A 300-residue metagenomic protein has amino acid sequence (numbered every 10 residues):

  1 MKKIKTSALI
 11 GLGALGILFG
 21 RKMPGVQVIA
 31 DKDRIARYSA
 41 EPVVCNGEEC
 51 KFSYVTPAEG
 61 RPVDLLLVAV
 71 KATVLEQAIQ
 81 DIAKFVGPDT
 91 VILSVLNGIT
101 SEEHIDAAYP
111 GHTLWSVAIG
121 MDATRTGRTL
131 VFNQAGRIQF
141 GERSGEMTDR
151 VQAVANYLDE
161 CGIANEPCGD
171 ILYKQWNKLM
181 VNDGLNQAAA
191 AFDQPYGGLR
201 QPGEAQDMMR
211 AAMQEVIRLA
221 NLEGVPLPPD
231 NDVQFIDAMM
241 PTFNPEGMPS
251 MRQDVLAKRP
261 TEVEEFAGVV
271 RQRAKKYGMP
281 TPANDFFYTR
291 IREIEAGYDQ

Functional and structural regions predicted by a protein language model:
M1-F52: NAD(P)+-binding Rossmann beta1-loop-alpha1 motif at the extreme N-terminus of oxidoreductases
K2, R210-Q300: NAD(P)-dependent Rossmann-like dehydrogenase/reductase catalytic/cofactor-binding core
K5-T6, P24-V26, D64-L66, P88-I92 (+1 more regions): Short active-site oxyanion
I17, R21-G25, Q80-K84, A107 (+2 more regions): Short, well-ordered alpha-helices that flank and scaffold nucleotide-derived cofactor binding pockets
R34-S39, S101-E103, T148: Short, charged/polar "capping" segments at the starts of alpha-helices and the immediately preceding loops
C45-T129: Rossmann-like NAD(P)(H) cofactor-binding subdomain of soluble oxidoreductases
F85, A108-G111, R128-D230: Internal alpha-helical scaffold of NAD(P)-dependent oxidoreductase catalytic cores
